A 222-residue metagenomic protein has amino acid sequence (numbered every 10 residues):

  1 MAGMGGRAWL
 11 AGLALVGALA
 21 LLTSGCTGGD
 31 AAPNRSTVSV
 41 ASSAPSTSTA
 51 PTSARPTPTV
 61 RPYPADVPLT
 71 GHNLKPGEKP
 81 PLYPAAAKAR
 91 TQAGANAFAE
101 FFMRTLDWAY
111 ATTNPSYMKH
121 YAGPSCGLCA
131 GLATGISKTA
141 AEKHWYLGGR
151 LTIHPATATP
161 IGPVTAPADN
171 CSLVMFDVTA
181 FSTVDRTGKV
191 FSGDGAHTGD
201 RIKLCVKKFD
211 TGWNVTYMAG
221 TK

Functional and structural regions predicted by a protein language model:
M1-S24: Sec-dependent bacterial lipoprotein signal peptides
G5-A8, T27-A44, T49, I161-K222: Exposed beta-sheet edge and beta->alpha loop/turn motif
V16-A18, H120-Y121, P160-P163: Secretory-pathway extracellular proteins and peptide precursors enriched for disulfide-bonded cysteines
L22, C26-G94: Juxtamembrane and targeting peptides
T23, G123-C126, A168, I202: Mature extracytoplasmic/luminal segments of secretory-pathway proteins
N73-L147: Core segments of small alpha/beta cavity-forming domains
E142-P160: A short, amphipathic edge element
